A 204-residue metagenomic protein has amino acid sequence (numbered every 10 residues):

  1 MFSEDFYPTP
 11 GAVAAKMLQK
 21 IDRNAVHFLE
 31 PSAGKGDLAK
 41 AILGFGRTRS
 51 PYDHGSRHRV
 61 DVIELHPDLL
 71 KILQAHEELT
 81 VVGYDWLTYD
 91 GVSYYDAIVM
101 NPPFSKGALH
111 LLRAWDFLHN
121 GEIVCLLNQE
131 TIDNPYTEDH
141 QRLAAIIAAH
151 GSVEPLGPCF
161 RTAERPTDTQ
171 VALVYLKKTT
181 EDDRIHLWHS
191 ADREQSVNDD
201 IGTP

Functional and structural regions predicted by a protein language model:
M1-P204: Class I S-adenosyl-L-methionine-dependent methyltransferase catalytic core
